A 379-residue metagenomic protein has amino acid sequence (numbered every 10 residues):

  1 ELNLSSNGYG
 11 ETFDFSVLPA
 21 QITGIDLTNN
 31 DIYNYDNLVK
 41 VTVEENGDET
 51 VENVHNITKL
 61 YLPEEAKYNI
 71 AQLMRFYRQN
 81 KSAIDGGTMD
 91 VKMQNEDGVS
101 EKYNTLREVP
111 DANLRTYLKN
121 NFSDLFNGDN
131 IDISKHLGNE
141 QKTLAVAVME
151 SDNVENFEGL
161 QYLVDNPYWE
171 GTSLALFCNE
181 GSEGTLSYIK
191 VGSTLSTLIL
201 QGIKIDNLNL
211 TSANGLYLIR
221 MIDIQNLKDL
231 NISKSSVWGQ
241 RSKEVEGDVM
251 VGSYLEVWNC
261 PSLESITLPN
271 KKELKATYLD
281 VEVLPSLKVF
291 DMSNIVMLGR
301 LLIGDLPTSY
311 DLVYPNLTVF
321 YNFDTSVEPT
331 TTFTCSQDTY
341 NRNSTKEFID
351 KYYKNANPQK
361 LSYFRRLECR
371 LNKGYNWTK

Functional and structural regions predicted by a protein language model:
E1, G10, Q21-I22, I57 (+19 more regions): Conserved hydrophobic position(s) of the canonical leucine-rich repeat
L2-L4, T23-L27, L60, L144-A147 (+9 more regions): Conserved hydrophobic beta-strand positions in leucine-rich repeat
S5-E64, P269-S336: Ankyrin-repeat and related helical/solenoid repeat scaffolds used for protein-protein interactions
N7, N30, E65-A66, S151-D152 (+12 more regions): Conserved "Asn-ladder"/turn position within leucine-rich repeats
T12-V17, Y35-K40, A71-Q72, G128-K135 (+9 more regions): Short, T/G/N/S-enriched strand-turn elements that build extracellular solenoid repeat scaffolds
D31, T42-V43, G47-E49, N53-C178 (+3 more regions): N-terminal capping/linker segments that flank leucine-rich repeat
V43-V51, V237-V249: Intrinsically disordered, low-complexity Ser/Thr- and acidic-rich flexible linkers and loops, especially at boundaries
C178-Y217, I222-D223: Right-handed parallel beta-helix
